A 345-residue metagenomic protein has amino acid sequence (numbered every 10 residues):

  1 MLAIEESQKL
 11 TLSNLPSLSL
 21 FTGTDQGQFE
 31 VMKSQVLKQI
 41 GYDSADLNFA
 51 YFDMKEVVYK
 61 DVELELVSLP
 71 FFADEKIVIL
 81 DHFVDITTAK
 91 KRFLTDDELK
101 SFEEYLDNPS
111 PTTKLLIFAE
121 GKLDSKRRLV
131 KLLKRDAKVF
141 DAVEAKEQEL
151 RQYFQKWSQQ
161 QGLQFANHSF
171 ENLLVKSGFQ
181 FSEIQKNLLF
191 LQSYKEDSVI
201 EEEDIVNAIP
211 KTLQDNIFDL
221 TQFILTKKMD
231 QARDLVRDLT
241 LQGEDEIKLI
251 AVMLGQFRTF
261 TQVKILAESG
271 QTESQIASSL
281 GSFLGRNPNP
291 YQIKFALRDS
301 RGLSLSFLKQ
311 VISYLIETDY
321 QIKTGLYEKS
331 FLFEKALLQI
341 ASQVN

Functional and structural regions predicted by a protein language model:
M1-L37: Glycine-rich P-loop/Walker A and Walker A-like loops and their local beta1-loop-alpha1 context in P-loop NTPases
M1-N14, K156, K335, I340-N345: Intrinsically disordered, low-complexity basic tails and flexible linkers associated with large NTP-driven
L2-E5, E30-D219, D319-G325, K329: Non-catalytic interfacial helical region
S17-L20, I77, K114-L116, I247: Residue-level preference for the first positions of well-ordered beta-strands
F21, Q180, L315: A residue-level signal for conserved active-site and pocket-lining positions in enzyme catalytic cores
G27, D85, L241: Residues immediately C-terminal
T212, L220, I224-Q231: Short helix-adjacent coil turns
D230-N345: Helix-rich C-terminal "collar"/helical-bundle subdomain used as an assembly and partner-interaction module in RFC-like
